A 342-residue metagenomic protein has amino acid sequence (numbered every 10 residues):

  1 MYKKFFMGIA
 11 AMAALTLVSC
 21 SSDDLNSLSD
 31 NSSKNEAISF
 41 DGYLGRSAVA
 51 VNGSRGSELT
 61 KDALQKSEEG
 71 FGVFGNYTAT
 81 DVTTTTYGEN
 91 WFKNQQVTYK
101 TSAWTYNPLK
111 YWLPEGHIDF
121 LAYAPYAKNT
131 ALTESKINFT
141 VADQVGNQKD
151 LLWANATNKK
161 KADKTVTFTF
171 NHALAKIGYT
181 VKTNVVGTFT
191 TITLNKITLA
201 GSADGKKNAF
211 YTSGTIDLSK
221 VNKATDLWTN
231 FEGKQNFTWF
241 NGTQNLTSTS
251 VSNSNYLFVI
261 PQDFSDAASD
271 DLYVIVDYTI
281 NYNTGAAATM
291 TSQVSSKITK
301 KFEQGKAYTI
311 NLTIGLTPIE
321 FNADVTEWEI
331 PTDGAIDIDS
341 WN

Functional and structural regions predicted by a protein language model:
Y2-N342: Sec-type signal peptide cleavage vicinity
